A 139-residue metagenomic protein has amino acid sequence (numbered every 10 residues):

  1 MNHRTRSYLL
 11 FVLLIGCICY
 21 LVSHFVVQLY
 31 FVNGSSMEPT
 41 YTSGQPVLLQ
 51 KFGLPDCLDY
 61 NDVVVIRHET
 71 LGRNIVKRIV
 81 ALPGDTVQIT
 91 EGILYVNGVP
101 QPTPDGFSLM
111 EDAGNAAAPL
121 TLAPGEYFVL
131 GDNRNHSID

Functional and structural regions predicted by a protein language model:
N2-V12, L21, F25-F31, E38-D139: Soluble "head" domains of membrane/secretory-pathway proteins
